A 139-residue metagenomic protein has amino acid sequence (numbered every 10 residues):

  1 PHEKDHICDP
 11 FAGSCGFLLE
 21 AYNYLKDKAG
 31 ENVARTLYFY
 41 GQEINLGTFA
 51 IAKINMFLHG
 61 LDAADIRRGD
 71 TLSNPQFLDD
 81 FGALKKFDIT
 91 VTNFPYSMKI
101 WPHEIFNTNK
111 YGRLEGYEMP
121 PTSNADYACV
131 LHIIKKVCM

Functional and structural regions predicted by a protein language model:
P1-D5, E115, C138-M139: Proteins with a high burden of low-complexity, intrinsically disordered sequence enriched in S/T/G/P/A and R, requiring
P1-T92, S97-E104: Conserved S-adenosyl-L-methionine
T48-A50, F81-G82, Y111-G112, C129-I134: Noncatalytic linker/hinge segments flanking ATPase motor cores
P102-T122: A mobile, often basic/glycine-rich helix-loop segment that functions as the active-site lid/recognition loop
E118-M139: Conserved Class I SAM-dependent methyltransferase catalytic core
